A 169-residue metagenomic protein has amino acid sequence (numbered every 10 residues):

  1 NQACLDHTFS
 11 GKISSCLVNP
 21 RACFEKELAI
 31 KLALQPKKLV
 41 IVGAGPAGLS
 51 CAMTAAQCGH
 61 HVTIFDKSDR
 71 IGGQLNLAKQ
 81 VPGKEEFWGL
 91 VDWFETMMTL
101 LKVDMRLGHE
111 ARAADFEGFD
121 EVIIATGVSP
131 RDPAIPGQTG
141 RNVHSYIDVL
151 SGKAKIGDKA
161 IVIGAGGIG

Functional and structural regions predicted by a protein language model:
N1-P36: Cysteine-cluster motifs in flexible loop/terminal segments that predominantly coordinate metals
L5-T8, K31, A47, A56 (+3 more regions): Catalytic cores of large soluble enzymes that bind and process phosphate-bearing ligands
F9-K12, N76-L77, A134-G137: Short acidic, glycine/serine/threonine-rich loops at helix termini
K12, M98-M105, T139-N142: A short helix-to-beta-strand connector/capping loop
A29-K31, P36, L77-G89, S145-G152 (+1 more regions): Short, contiguous acidic/charged loop-to-helix segments that flank catalytic cores in large enzymes
P36-K67, I71, R106-A114, G118 (+3 more regions): Rossmann-like dinucleotide/flavin-binding elements
G73-F119: N-terminal Rossmann-like dinucleotide/flavin-binding domain of flavoprotein oxidoreductases that bind FAD/FMN
I123: N-terminal Rossmann-like NAD(P) cofactor-binding module of classical short-chain dehydrogenase/reductase
